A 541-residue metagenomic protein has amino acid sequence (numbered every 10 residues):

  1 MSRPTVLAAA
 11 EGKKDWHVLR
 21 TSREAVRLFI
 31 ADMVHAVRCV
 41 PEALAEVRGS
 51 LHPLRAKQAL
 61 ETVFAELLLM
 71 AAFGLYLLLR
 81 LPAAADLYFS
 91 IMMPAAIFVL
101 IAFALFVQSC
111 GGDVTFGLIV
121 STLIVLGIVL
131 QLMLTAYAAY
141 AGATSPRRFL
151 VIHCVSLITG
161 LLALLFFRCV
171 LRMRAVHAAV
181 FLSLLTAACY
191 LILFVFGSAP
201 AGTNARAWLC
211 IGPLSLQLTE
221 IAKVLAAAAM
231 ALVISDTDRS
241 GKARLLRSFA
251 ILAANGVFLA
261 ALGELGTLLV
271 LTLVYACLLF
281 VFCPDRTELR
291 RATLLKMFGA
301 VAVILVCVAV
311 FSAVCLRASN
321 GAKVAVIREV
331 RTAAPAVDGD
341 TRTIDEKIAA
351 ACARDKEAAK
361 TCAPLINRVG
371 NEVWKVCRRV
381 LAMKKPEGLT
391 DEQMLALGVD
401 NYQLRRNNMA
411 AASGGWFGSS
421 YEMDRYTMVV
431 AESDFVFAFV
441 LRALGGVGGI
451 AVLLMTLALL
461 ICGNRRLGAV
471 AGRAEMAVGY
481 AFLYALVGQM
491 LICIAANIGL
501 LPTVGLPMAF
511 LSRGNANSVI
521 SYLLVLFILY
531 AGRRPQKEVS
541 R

Functional and structural regions predicted by a protein language model:
S2-K57, L69-L78, R473-A474, Q489-R541: A juxtamembrane structural motif centered on a specific transmembrane helix
T5, K13-E24, L28, H35 (+13 more regions): Coil-to-alpha-helix initiation sites in intrinsically disordered, low-complexity, charged segments
F29-V99, I119-V120, L126-A136, L191-F196: N-terminal signal-anchor transmembrane segment
E61-A65, M409, C462: Polytopic transmembrane helical bundles with strong interfacial aromatic enrichment
D86-V399, A438, R442-G499, L523-F527 (+1 more regions): Hydrophobic alpha-helical transmembrane segments of multi-pass inner membrane proteins, especially in bacterial systems
E264, L268-L269, W416-Y421, A431-S433 (+2 more regions): Transmembrane helix boundary and interhelical junction motifs in multipass membrane proteins
G398-V447: Long extracytoplasmic/lumenal interhelical loops at the membrane interface of multi-pass membrane proteins
T427-A431, F439-R442, F482-L486, F510-G514: Transmembrane helix-bundle signature of multi-pass membrane transporters/permeases
